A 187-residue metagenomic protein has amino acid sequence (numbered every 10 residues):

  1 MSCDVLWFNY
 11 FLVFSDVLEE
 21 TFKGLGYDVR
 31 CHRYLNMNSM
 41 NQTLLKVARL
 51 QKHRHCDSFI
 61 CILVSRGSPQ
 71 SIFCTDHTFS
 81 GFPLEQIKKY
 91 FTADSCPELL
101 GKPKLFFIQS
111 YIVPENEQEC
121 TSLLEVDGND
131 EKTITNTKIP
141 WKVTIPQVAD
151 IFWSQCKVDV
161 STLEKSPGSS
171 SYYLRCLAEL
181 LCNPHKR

Functional and structural regions predicted by a protein language model:
M1-I62, P167: Boundary/activation segment at the start of structured domains
M1-V5, Y34-M37, S65-P69, H77-F79 (+3 more regions): Conserved beta-strand elements of beta-rich interaction domains across eukaryotes, especially beta-propellers
N9-V17, Y34, L44-L45, F73-T78 (+4 more regions): Short coil/turn segments at secondary-structure boundaries
V13, V17, S39-K46, Q86 (+4 more regions): Acidic, Ser/Thr-rich intrinsically disordered and amphipathic helical segments
D16, E20-L25, Q51-D57, V64-R66 (+5 more regions): Intrinsically disordered, low-complexity regulatory regions enriched in Ser/Pro/Gly/Thr and acidic residues
L25-C31, A48-H55, P69, F91 (+4 more regions): Eukaryotic basic, amphipathic alpha-helical target segments in cytosolic regions
S65-L100, P114-E125: A short, glycine/acidic-enriched catalytic loop
Q109, P114-R187: Active-site-proximal C-terminal subdomain of hydrolase catalytic domains
